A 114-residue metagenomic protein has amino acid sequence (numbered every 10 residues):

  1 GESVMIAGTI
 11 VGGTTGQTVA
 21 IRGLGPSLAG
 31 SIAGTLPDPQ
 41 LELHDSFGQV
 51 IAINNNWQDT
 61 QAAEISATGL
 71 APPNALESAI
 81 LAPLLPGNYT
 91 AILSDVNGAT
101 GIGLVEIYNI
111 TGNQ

Functional and structural regions predicted by a protein language model:
G1-Q114: A sequence-level detector for low-complexity, Ser/Thr- and acidic-rich stretches
